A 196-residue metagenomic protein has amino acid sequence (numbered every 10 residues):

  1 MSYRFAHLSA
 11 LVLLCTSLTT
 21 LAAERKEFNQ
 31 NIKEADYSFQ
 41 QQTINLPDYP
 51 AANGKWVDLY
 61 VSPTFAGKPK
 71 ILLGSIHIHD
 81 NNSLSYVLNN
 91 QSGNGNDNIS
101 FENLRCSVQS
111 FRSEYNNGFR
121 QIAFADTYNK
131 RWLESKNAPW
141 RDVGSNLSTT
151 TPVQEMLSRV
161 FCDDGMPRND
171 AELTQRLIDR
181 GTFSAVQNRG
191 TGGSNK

Functional and structural regions predicted by a protein language model:
M1-S9: Bacterial N-terminal signal peptides that target proteins for export
S17-T19: N-terminal signal peptide c-region/cleavage motif recognized by signal peptidases
A23-K196: N-terminal secretory-pathway/extracellular module detecting exported/lumenal segments and adjacent signal-anchor/first
